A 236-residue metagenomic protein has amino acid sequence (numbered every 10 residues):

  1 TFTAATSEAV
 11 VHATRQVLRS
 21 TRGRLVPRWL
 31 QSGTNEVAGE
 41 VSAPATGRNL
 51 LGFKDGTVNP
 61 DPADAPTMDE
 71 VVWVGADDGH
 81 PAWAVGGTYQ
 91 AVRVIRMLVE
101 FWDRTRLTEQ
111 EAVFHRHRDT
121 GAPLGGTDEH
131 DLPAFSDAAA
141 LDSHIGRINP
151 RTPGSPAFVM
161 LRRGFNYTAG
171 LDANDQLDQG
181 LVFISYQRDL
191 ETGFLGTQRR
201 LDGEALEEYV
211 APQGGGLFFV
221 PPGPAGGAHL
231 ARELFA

Functional and structural regions predicted by a protein language model:
T1-A236: Long, histidine/aromatic-enriched segments associated with O2/redox biology
